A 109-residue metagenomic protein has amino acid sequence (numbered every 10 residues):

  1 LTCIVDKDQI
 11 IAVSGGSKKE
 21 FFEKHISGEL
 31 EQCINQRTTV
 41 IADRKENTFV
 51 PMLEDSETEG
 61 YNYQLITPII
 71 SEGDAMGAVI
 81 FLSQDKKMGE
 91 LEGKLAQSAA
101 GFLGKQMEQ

Functional and structural regions predicted by a protein language model:
L1-T58: Structured interaction and signal-relay segments at domain junctions
D8, P68, S83: Residues that line or immediately flank small-molecule/substrate-binding pockets and catalytic motifs
A12-S14, L65, G77: A structural microfeature
F22-Q32, T38-T39, G77-Q109: Juxtadomain coupling helices with adjacent low-complexity linkers
N62-I70: A short, aliphatic-rich beta-strand micro-motif
I69-V79: Short hydrophobic/glycine-rich mini-motifs in sensory/regulatory modules that couple input to downstream signaling
